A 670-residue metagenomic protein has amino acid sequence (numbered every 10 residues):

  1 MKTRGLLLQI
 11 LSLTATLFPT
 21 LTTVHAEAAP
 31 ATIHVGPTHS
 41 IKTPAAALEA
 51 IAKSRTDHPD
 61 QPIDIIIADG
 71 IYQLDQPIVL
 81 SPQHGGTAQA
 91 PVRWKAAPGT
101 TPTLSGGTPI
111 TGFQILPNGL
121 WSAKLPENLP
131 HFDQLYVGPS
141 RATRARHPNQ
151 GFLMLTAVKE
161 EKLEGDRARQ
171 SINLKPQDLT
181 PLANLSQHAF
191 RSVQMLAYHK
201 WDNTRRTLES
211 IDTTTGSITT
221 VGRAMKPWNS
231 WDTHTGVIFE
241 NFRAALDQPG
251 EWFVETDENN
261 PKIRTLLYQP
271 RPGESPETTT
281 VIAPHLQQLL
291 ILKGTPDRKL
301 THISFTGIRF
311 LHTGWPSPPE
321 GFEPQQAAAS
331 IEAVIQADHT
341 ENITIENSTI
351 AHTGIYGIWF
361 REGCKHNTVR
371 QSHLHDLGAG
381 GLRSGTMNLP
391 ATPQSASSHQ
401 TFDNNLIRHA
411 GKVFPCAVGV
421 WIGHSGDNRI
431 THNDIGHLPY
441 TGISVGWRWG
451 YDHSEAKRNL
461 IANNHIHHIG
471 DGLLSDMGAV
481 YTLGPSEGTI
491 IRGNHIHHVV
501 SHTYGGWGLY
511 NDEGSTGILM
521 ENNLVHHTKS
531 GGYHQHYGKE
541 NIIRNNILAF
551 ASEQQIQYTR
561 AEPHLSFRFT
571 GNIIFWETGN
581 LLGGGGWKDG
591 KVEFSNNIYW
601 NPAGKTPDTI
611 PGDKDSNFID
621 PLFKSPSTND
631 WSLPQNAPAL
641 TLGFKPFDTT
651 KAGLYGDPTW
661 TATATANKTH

Functional and structural regions predicted by a protein language model:
M1-R4: N-terminal secretory signal peptides that target proteins for export/translocation
Q9-T20: Bacterial N-terminal signal peptides
V24-P30: Boundary at the C-terminal end of the N-terminal hydrophobic targeting segment
A28, T101-P102, R141, K412 (+1 more regions): Alpha-helical hydrophobic packing sites
T32-T349, P390-A391, N629-H670: Extracellular polysaccharide-degrading/modifying enzymes targeting complex plant/algal/animal polysaccharides
P77-V79, T87, L290, W315-A337 (+6 more regions): Glycine- and acidic/polar-rich repeat regions and solenoidal domains
